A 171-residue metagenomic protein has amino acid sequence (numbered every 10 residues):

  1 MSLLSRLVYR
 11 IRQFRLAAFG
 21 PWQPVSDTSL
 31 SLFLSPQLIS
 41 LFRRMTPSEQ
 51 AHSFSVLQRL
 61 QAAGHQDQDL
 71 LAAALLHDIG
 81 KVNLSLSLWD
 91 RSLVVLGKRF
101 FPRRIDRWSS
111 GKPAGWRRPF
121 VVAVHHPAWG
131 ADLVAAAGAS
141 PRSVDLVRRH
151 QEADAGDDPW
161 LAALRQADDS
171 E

Functional and structural regions predicted by a protein language model:
M1-L41, Q151-D154, D169-E171: Non-catalytic interface/linker regions that flank or bridge core catalytic/transmembrane domains
I39-H52, L57-E171: Divalent metal-dependent catalytic cores for phosphoryl transfer on phosphate-bearing substrates
